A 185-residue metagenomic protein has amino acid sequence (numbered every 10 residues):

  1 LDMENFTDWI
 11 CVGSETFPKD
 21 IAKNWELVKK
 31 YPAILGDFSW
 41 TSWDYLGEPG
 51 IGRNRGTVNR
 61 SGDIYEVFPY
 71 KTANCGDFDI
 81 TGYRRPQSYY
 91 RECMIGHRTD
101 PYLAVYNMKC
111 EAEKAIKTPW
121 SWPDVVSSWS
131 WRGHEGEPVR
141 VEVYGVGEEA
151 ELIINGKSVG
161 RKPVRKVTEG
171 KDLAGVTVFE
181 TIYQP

Functional and structural regions predicted by a protein language model:
M3-P185: Substrate-binding clefts and catalytic carboxylate motifs of secreted carbohydrate-active enzymes
